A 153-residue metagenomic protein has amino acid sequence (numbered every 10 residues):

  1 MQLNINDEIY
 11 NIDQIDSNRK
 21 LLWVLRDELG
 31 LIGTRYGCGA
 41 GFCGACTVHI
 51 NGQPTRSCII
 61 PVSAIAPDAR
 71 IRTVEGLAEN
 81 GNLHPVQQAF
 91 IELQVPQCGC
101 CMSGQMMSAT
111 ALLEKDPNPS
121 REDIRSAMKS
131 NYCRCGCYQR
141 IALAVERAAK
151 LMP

Functional and structural regions predicted by a protein language model:
M1-P153: Signature of N-terminal electron-transfer/Fe-S-associated modules in redox systems
